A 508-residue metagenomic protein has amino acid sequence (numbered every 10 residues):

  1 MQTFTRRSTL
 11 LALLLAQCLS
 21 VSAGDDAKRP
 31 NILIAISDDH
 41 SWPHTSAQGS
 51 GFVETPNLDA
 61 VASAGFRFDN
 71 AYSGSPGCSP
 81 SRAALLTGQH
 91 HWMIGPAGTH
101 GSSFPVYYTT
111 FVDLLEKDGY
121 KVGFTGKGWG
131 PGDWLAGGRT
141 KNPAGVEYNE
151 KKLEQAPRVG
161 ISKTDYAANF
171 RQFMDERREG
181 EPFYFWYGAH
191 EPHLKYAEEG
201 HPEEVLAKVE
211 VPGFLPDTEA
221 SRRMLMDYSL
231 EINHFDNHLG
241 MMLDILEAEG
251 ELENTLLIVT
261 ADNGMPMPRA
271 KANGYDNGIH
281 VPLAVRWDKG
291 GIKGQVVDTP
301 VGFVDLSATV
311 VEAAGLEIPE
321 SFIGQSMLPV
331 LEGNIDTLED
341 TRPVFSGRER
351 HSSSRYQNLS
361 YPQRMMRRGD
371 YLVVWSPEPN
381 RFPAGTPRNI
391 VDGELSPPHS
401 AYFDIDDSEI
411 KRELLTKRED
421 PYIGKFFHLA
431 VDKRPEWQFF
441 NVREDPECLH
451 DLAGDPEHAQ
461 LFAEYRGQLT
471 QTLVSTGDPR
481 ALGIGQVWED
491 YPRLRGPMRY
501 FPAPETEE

Functional and structural regions predicted by a protein language model:
Q2, T9, L14-L19, A23-Q438 (+3 more regions): Formylglycine-dependent sulfatase
R443: C-terminal helical cap and adjacent loop that interface with cofactors, partners, or active-site loops
L482-R495: Short, charged, surface-exposed hinge/linker loops at domain edges that act as mobile lids or interdomain connectors
